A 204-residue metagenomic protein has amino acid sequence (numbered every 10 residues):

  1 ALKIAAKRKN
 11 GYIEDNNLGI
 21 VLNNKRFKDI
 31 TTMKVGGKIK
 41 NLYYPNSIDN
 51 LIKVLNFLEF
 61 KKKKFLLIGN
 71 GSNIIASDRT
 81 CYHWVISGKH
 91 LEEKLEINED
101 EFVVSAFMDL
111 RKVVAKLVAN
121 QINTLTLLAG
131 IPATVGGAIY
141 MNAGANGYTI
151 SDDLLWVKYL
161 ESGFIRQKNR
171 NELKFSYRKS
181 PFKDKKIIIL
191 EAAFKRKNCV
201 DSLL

Functional and structural regions predicted by a protein language model:
R8-V135: Anion-binding (especially nucleotide phosphate/pyrophosphate-binding) glycine-rich loop and adjoining beta-alpha core
L22-N23, D29, I74, L160 (+1 more regions): Phosphate/pyrophosphate- and phosphate-bearing ligand-binding catalytic cores of soluble enzymes
G36-G37, Y43-I48, I75-E93, Y140-R170 (+1 more regions): Structural signature of FAD isoalloxazine-binding scaffolds in flavoprotein oxidoreductases
I97-E101, S105, L110-R111, T124 (+2 more regions): Contiguous, small/hydrophobic- and glycine-enriched helical/loop subdomains that border and often "cap" functional
